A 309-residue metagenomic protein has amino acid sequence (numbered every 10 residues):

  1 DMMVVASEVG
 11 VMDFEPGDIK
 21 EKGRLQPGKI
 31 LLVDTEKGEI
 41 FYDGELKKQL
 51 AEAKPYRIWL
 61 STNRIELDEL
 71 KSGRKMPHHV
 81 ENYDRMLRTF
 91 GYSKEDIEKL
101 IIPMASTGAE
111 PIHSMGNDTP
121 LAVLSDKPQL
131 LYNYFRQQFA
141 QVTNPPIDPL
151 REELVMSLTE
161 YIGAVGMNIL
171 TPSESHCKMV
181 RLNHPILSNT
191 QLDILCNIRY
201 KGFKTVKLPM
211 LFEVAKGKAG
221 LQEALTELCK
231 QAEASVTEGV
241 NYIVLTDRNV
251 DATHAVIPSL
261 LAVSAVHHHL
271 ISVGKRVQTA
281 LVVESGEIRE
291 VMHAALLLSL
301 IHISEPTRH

Functional and structural regions predicted by a protein language model:
D1, E39-E213, K218-L228, E233 (+1 more regions): Extended, highly charged accessory segments
E8-E36, I40-Q49: Conserved nucleotide-binding/hydrolysis modules and their immediate coupling elements across P-loop/ASCE NTPase motors
E36, R248-V250, G286, R308: Short, ordered loop/turn segments at secondary-structure junctions
V206, I243, T279-E284: Hydrophobic faces of well-ordered beta-strands that scaffold small-molecule active sites in alpha/beta enzyme cores
L245-L260: Glycine-rich, proline-tolerant flexible connector loops at the mouths of alpha/beta enzymes
I257-Q278: Alpha-helix-loop-beta-strand connector modules within alpha/beta enzyme cores
I288-L300: Catalytic cores of alpha/beta
S299-H309: Residue-level detector of conserved catalytic or cofactor/ligand-binding positions in enzyme active sites
